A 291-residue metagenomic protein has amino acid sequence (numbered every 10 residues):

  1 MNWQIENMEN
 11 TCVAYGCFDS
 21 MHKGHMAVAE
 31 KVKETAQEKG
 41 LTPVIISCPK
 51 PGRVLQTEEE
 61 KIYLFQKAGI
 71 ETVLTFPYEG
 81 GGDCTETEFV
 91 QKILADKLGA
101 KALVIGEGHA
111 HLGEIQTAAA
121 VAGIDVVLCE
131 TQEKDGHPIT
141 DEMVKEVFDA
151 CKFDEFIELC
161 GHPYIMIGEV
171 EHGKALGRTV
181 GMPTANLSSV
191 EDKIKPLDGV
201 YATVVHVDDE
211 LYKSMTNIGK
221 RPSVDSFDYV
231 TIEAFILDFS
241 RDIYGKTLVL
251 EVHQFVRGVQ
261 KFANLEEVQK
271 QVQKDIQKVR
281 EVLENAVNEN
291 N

Functional and structural regions predicted by a protein language model:
W3-E59, Y63: N-terminal catalytic cores of NTP/NDP-binding nucleotidyl/phosphoryl-transfer enzymes
A27, K31, E155-H162, E267-K278: A non-catalytic, amphipathic alpha-helix used as a structural packing/dimerization or gating element in enzyme scaffolds
V28-V32, E60-L64, F89-I93, I115-A118: A general structural detector for well-ordered alpha-helical segments in enzyme core domains, enriched
G40-V44, E71-T72, K101, D125: Residues at the starts of beta-strands that form the adenosine-phosphate
E60-P77: A glycine-rich helix N-cap at a beta->alpha junction
V73, V126-L128, L250: Generic structural signal for residues in well-ordered beta-strands
C84-T184, D198, H206-V207, E266-E267: Classical nucleotidyltransferase
G173-N291: Phosphate/ribose-recognition catalytic cores of enzymes acting on nucleotide-derived substrates
